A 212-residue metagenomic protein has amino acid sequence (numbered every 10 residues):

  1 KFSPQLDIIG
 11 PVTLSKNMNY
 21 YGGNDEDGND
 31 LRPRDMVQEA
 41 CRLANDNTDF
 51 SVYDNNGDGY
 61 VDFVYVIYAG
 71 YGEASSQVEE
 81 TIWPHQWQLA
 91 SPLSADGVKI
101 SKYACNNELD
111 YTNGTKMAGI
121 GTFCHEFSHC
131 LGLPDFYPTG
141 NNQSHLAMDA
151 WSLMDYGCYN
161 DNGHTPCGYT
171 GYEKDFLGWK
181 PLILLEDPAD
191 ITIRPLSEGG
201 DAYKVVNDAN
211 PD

Functional and structural regions predicted by a protein language model:
K1-V98: Active-site-proximal segments of metallohydrolase catalytic domains
F63, A69-D212: Extracellular hydrolytic enzyme modules, especially secreted metalloproteases of the metzincin/thermolysin-like class
